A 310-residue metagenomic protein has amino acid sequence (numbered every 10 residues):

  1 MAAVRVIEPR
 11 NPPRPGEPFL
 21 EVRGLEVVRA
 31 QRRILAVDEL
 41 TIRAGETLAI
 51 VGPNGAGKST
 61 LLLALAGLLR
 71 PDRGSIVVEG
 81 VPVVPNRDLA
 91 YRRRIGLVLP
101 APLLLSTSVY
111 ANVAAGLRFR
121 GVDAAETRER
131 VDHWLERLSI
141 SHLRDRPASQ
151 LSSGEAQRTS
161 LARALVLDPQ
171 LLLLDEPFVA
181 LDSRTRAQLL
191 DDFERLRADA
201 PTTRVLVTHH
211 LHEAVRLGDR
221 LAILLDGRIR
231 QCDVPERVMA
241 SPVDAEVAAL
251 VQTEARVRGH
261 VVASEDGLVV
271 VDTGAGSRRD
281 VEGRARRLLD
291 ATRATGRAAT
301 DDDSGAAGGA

Functional and structural regions predicted by a protein language model:
A66: Helix-to-loop junction immediately C-terminal to a conserved catalytic motif
P82-G96, F119, V238-P242: ABC ATPase NBD coupling module
A125-L143, R195: Conserved ABC ATPase "signature" region
P147-L151, E155: Conserved ABC ATPase signature
V166-Q170: A short, proline-enriched helix->beta-strand linker immediately N-terminal to the Walker B motif in ABC-type P-loop
D226-G227: Conserved ABC ATPase "signature" C-loop
C232-D233, S241: ABC ATPase "signature
